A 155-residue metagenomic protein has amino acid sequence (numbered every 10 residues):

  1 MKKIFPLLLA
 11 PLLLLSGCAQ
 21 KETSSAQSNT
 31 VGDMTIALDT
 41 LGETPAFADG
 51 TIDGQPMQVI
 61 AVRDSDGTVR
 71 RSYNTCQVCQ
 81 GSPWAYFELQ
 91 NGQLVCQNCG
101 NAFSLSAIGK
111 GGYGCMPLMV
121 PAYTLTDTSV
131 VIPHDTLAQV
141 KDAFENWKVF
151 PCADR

Functional and structural regions predicted by a protein language model:
M1-K2, Q20: Generic cytosolic/nucleocytoplasmic N-terminal low-complexity/intrinsically disordered segments
K2-A10: Sec-dependent signal peptide recognition, specifically the positively charged N-region followed immediately by
L14-G17: C-terminal motif of bacterial Sec signal peptides marking the signal peptidase cleavage site
E22-E88, V120-R155: N-terminal pre-ligand scaffold of iron-sulfur
S72-T75, A85, Q93-A102: Active-site scaffold segments
S82-Q90, N101-K110: Iron-sulfur (Fe-S) cluster-binding segments and ferredoxin-like electron-carrier domains, especially [2Fe-2S]
Q90-C99, K110-P121: Short cysteine/histidine-rich metal-coordination sites, predominantly Zn2+-binding motifs
C99-F103, Y123-T126: Short amphipathic alpha-helical patches
